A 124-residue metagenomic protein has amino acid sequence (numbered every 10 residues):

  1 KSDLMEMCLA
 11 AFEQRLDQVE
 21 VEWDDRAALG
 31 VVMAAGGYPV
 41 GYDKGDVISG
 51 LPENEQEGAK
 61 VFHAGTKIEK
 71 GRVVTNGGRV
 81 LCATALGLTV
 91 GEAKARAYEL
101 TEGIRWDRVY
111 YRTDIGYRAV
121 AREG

Functional and structural regions predicted by a protein language model:
K1-Q56, E69: Active-site "cap" helix and flanking loop/linker of ATP-utilizing ligase/carboxylase catalytic domains
L9-A10, V21-E22, N54-A59, A85-T89 (+1 more regions): Glycine-rich loops and low-complexity Gly/Arg-rich segments that provide flexible linkers or classic glycine-based
L29, D46, A59, L81 (+1 more regions): A broad, low-specificity signal marking well-ordered, structured residues that form hydrophobic/aromatic
V32, S49, K60-G65, T84 (+1 more regions): Residues in well-ordered beta-strands of folded domains
L51-T75, L81: Glycine-rich phosphate/nucleotide-binding loop
E69-K70, T75-G124: Generic C-terminus detector
